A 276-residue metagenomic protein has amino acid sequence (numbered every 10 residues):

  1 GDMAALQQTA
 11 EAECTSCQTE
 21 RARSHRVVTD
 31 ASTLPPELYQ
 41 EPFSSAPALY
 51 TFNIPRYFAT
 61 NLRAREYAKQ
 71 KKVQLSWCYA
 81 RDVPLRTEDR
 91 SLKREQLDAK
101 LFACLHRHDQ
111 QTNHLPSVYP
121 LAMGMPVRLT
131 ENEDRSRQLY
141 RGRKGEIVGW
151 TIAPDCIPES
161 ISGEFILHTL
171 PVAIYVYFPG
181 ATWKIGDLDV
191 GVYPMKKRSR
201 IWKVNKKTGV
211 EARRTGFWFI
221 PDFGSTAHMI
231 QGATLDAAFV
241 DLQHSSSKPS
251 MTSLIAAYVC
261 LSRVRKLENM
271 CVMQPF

Functional and structural regions predicted by a protein language model:
G1-F276: RecA-like helicase/translocase P-loop NTPase motor core
